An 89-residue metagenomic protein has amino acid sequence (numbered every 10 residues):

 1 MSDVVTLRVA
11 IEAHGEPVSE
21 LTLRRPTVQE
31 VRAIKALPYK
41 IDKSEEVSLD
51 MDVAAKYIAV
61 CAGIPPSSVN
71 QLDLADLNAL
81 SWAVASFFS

Functional and structural regions predicted by a protein language model:
S2-S89: Short, surface-exposed, charged amphipathic helix/loop patches that serve as local interaction elements
